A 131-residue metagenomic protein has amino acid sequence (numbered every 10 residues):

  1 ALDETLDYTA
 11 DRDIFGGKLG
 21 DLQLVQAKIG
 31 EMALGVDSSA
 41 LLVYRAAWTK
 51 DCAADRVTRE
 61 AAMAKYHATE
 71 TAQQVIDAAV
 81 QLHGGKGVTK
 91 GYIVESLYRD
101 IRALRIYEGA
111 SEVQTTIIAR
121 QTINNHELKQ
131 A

Functional and structural regions predicted by a protein language model:
A1-A131: Alpha-helical interface subdomain recognition
